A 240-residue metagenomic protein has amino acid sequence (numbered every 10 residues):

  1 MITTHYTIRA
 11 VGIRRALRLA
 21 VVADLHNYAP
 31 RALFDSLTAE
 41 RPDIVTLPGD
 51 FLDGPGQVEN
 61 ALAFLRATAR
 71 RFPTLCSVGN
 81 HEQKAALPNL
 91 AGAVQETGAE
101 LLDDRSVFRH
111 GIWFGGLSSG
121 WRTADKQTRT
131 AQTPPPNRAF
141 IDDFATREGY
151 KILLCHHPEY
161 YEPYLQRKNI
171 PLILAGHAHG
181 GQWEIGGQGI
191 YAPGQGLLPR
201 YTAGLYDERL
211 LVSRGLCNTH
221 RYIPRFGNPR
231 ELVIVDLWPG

Functional and structural regions predicted by a protein language model:
M1-R18, A23-H26: Acidic, histidine-bearing metal-coordination/catalytic regions of metal-dependent phosphoesterases
A20, W113-G115, L153, V233: Conserved beta-strand elements of the Class I
V21-A23, I44-D50, T74-N80, L102-D104 (+3 more regions): Active-site neighborhood of phospho(di)ester-bond hydrolases with catalytic His/Asp-centered motifs
N27, L52-D53, E159, G180: Short active-site segment of divalent metal-dependent hydrolases/proteases that encodes the spacing between
P30-H110: Core catalytic region of metal-dependent phosphoesterases/phosphodiesterases, especially metallo-beta-lactamase-like
V58-A67, L90-A93, A131-N137, Y191-L198: Charged helix-capping and loop-helix junction motifs
G92, E96-A99, H110-K151, Y161-E162 (+1 more regions): Binuclear metal-dependent hydrolase catalytic cores centered on His/Asp/Glu-rich metal-binding motifs
P158-D236: Conserved beta-sheet core of the metallophosphoesterase superfamily
